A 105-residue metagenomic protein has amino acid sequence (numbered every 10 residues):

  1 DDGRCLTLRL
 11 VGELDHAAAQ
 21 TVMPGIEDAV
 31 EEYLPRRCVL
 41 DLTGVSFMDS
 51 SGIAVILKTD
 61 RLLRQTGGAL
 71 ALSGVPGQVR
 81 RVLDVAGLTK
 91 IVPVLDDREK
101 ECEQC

Functional and structural regions predicted by a protein language model:
D1, K100-C105: Non-catalytic signal-transmission and effector/linker regions of two-component phosphorelay proteins
D1-R9: Short beta-strand/loop segment at the start of cytosolic alpha/beta domains
E13-V92: Amphipathic alpha-helical interaction surfaces in cytosolic regulatory modules
A19, R98-E99: Residues at or immediately preceding the N-termini of alpha-helices
G77, E99-K100: Acidic phosphotransfer microenvironment of two-component signaling modules
P93-D97: Short acidic-hydrophobic, aromatic-tinged amphipathic segments that line or gate anion-handling sites
